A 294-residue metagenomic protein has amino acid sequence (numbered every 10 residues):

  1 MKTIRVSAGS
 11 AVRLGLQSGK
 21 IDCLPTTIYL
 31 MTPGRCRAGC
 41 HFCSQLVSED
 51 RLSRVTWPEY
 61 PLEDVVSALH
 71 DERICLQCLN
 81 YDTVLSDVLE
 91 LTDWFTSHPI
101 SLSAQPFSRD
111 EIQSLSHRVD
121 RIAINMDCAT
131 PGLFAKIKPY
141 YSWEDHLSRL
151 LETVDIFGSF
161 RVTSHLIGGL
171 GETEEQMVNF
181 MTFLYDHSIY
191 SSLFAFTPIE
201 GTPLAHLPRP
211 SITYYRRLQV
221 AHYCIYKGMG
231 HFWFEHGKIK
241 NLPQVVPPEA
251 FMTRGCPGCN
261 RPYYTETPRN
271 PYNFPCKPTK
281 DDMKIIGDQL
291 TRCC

Functional and structural regions predicted by a protein language model:
M1-S10, Q244-C294: Radical SAM enzyme core and accessory elements
M1-W57, M252, P262-Y264: N-terminal [4Fe-4S]-dependent radical SAM core
Q45-P61, V65-S86, S97-D110, D120-S148 (+2 more regions): Core AdoMet radical
P61-V65, D87-W94, E111, D145-T153 (+2 more regions): A general structural detector for well-ordered alpha-helical segments in enzyme core domains, enriched
S67-H70, D93, Q113-D120, V154-G158 (+1 more regions): Acidic (Asp/Glu)-rich catalytic clusters
V88-P99, T173-Y190, L242-F251: Short, electropositive alpha-helical surface patch
R121, E144-P203, L218-M229: Conserved C-terminal portion of the radical SAM core fold that forms the substrate/S-adenosylmethionine-binding
G132-I137, G169-G171, Y190-Y215, M229-V246: Flexible glycine/acidic-rich beta-alpha junction loops that bind and position SAM and/or redox cofactors in anaerobic
